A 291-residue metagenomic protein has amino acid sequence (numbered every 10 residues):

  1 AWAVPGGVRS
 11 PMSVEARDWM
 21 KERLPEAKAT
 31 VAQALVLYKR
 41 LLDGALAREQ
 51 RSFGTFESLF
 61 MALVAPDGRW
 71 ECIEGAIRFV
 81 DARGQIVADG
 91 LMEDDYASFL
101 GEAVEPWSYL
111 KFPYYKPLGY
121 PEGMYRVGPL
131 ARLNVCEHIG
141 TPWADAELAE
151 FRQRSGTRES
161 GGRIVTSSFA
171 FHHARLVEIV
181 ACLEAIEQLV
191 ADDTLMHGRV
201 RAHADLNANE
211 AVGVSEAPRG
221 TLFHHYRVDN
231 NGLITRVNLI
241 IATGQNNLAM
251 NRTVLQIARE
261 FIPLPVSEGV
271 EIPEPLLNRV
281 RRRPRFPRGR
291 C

Functional and structural regions predicted by a protein language model:
A1-T221, N231, I241-C291: Active-site bordering "gate/hinge" segments that shape substrate access to catalytic or cofactor-binding pockets
